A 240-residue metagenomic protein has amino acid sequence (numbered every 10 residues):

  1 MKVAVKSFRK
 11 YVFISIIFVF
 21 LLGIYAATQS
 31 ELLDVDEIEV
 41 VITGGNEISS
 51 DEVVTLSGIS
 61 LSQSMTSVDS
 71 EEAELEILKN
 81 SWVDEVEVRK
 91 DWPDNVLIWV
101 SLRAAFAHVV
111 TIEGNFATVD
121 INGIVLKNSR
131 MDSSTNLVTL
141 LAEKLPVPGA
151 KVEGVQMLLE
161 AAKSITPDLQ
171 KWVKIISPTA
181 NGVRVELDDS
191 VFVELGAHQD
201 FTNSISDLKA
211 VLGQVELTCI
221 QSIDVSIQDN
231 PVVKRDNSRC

Functional and structural regions predicted by a protein language model:
M1-E39, N46, D51-S64, E71-L75 (+2 more regions): Charged, solvent-exposed interaction patches on well-folded alpha/beta domains that mediate macromolecular contacts
